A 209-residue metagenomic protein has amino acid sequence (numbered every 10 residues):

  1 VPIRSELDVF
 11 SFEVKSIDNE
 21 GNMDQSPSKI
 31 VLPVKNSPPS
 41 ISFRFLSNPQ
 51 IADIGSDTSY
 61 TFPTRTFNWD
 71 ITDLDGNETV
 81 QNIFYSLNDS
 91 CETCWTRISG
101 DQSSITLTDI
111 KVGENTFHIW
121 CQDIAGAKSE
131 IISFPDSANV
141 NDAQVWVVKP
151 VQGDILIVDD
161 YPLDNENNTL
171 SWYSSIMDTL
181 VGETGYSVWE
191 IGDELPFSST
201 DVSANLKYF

Functional and structural regions predicted by a protein language model:
V1-P150: Low-complexity, disordered linker/stalk regions enriched in Pro/Thr/Ser/Gly
N22, D164-N165: Flexible loop/turn segments at secondary-structure boundaries
P39-I41, I155, E183-V188: Hydrophobic anchor at the start of a short beta-strand that flanks the dinucleotide cofactor-binding loop
G153-D164: Short beta-strand segments enriched in small/hydrophobic residues
N165-F209: Helical hinge/lid and interdomain linker segments adjacent to catalytic or ligand-binding clefts that mediate domain
